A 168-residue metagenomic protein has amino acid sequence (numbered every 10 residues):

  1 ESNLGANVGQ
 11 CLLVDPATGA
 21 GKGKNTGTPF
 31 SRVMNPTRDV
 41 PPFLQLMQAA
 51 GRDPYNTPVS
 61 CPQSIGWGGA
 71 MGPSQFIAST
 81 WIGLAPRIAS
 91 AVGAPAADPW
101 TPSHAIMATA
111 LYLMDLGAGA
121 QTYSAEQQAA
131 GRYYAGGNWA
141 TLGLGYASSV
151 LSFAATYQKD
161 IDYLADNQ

Functional and structural regions predicted by a protein language model:
E1-A17, S79, A105-M114: Secreted/periplasmic proteins that engage bacterial cell-wall peptidoglycan
C11-D39: Acidic, His- and aromatic-enriched active-site or binding-groove loops in soluble protein domains that engage sugars
S31-Q168: Non-catalytic cell-wall polysaccharide-engagement segments
